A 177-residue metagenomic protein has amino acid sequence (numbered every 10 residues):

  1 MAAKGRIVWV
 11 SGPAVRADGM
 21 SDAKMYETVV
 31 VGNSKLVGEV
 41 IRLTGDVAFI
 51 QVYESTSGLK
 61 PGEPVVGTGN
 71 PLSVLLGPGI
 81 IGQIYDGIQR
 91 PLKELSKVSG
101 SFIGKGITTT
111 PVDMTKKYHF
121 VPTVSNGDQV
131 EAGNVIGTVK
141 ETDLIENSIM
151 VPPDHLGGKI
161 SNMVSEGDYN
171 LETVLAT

Functional and structural regions predicted by a protein language model:
M1-T177: Peripheral, non-AAA+ core regions of ATP-driven protein-machinery
